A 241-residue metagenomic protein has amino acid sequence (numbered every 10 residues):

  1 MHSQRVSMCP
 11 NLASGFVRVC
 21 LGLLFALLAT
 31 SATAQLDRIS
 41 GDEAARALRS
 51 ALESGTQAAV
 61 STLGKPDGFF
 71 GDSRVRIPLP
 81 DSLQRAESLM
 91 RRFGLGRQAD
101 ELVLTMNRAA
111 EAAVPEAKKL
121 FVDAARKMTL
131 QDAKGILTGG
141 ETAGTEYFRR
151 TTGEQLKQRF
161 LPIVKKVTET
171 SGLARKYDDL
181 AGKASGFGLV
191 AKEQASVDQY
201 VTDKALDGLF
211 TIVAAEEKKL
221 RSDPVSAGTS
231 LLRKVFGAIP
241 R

Functional and structural regions predicted by a protein language model:
S3-L21: Bacterial N-terminal signal peptides that target proteins for export
A29-S31: N-terminal signal peptide c-region/cleavage motif recognized by signal peptidases
A34-T105: N-terminal Sec/ER secretory leader and immediately downstream segment of secreted/extracellular precursors
A45-V60, A143-E146, G153-L161, F187-A191: Short N-proximal segments of mature Sec-exported proteins
A59, T129, P224: Residue-level signature of catalytic and energy-coupling elements of molecular machines, predominantly ATP/GTP-dependent
G96-V167: Mid-length scaffold segments of soluble, non-membrane domains
I163-L209: An amphipathic alpha-helical core segment
L206-R241: A cross-kingdom marker for long, charged
